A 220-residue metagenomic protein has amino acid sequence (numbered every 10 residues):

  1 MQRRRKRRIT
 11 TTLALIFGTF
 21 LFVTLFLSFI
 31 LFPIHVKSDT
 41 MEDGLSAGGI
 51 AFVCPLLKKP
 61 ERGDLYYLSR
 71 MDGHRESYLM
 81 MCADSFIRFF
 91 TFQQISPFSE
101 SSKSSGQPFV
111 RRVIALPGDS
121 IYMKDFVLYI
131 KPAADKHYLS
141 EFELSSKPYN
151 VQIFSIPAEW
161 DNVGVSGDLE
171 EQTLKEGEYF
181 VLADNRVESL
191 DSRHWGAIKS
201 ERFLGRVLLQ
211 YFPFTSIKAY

Functional and structural regions predicted by a protein language model:
Q2-R4, L21-F22: Classical N-terminal secretory signal peptides
R3-T10, D43-Y220: Soluble "head" domains of membrane/secretory-pathway proteins
T11-F29: Hydrophobic membrane-insertion alpha-helices, especially the h-region of bacterial N-terminal signal peptides
T24-M41: Aromatic-capped interface at the extracytoplasmic side of an N-terminal signal-anchor transmembrane helix
